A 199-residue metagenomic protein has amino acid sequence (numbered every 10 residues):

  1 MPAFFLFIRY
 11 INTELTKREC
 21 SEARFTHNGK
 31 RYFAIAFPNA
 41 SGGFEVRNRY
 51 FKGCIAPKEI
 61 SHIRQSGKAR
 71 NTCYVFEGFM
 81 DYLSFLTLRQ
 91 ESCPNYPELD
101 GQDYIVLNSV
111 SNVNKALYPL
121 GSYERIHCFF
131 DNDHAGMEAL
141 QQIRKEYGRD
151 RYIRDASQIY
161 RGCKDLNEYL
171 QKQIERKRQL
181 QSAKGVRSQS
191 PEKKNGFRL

Functional and structural regions predicted by a protein language model:
M1-I60, R64-Q65: Basic, glycine-enriched DNA-binding surface that flanks or lies within the catalytic cores of DNA
R31-Y32, K68-R70, D100: Short, well-ordered loop/turn elements at secondary-structure boundaries
R70-T72, E124-R125: Short coil/turn segments at beta-strand junctions that form active-site/ligand-binding loops
Y74-E77: Short hydrophobic beta-strand that contains or immediately precedes a catalytic carboxylate
M80-D81, A139: Acidic, divalent-metal-coordinating active-site segment for phosphoryl/phosphodiester hydrolysis, typified by short
R89-L199: TOPRIM fold recognition
